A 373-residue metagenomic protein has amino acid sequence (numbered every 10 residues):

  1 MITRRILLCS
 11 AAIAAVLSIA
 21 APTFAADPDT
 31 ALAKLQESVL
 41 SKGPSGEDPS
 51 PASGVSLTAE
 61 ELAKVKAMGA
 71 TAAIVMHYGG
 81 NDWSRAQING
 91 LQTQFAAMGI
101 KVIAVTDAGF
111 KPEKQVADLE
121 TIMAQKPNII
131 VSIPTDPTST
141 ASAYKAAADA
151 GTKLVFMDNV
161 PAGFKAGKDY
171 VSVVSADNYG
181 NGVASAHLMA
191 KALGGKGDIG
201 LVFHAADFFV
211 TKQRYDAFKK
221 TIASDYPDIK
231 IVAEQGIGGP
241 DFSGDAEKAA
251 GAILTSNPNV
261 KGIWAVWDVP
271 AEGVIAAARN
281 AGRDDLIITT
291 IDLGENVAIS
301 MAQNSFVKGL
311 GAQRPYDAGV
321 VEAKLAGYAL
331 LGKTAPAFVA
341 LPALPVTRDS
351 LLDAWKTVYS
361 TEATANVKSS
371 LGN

Functional and structural regions predicted by a protein language model:
M1-S10: Bacterial N-terminal signal peptides that target proteins for export
S10-S18: Bacterial N-terminal signal peptides
A20-P22: N-terminal signal peptide c-region/cleavage motif recognized by signal peptidases
F24-N373: A residue-level marker of the well-folded mature domains of exported/periplasmic proteins
